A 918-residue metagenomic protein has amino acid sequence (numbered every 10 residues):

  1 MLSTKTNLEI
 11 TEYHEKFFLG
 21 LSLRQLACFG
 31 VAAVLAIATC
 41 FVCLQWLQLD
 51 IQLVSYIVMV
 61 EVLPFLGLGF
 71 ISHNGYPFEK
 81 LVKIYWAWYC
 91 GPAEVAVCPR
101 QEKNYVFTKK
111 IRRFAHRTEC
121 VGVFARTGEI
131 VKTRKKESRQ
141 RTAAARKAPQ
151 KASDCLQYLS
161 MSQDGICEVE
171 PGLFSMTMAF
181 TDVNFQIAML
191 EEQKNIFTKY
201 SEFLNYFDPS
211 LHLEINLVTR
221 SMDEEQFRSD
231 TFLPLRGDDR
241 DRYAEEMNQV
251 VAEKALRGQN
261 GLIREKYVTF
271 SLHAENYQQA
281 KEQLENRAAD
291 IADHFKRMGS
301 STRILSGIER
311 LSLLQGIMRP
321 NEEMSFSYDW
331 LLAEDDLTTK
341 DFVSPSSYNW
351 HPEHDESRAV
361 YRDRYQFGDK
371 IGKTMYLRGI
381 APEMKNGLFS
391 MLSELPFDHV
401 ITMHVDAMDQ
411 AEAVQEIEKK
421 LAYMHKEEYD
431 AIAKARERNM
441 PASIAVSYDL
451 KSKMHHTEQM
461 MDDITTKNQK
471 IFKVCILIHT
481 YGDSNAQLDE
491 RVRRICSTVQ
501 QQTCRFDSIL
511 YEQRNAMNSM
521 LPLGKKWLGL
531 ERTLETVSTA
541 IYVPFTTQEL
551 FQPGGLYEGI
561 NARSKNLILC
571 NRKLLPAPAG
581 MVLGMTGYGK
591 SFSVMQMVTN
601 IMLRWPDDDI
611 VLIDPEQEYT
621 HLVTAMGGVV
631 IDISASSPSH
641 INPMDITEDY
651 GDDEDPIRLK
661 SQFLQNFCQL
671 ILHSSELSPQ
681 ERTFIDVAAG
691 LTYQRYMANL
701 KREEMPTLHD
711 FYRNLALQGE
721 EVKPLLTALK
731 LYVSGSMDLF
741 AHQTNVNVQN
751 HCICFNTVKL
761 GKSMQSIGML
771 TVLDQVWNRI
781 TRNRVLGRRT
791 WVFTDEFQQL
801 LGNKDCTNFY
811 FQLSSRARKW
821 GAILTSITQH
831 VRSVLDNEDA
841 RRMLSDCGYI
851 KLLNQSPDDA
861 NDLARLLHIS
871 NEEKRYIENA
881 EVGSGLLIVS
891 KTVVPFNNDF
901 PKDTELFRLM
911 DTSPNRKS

Functional and structural regions predicted by a protein language model:
M1-I10: Short, charged cytosolic
Y13-T39, D164-C167, V183, L190 (+3 more regions): Glycine-rich phosphate-binding loop of nucleotide-binding enzymes
L47-V62: Hydrophobic alpha-helical transmembrane segments
V62, K109, R113, V131-F545: Extended, folded cores of ATP/NTP-driven motor/assembly subunits in large transport and secretion machines
E79-S138: Membrane-proximal, non-transmembrane interface segments of integral membrane proteins
V183-N184, L190-S210, L217-R220, A244 (+9 more regions): P-loop NTPase motor domains
I610-I613, C754, A817, I823-Q829 (+1 more regions): Structural recognition of the conserved hydrophobic beta-strand(s) that form the central parallel beta-sheet of P-loop
G628-I631, D839-L852: A short helix-turn-beta junction within AAA+ P-loop NTPase domains corresponding to the substrate/partner-engaging
